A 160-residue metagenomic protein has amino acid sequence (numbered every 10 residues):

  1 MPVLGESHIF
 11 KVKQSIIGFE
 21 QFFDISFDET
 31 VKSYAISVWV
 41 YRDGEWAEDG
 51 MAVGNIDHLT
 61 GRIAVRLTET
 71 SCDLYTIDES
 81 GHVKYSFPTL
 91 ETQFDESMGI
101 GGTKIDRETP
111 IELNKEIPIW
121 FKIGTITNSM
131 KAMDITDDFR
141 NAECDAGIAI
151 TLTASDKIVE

Functional and structural regions predicted by a protein language model:
M1-H58: N-terminal export/targeting and maturation segments
V53-E160: Extracytoplasmic electrostatic interaction patches
